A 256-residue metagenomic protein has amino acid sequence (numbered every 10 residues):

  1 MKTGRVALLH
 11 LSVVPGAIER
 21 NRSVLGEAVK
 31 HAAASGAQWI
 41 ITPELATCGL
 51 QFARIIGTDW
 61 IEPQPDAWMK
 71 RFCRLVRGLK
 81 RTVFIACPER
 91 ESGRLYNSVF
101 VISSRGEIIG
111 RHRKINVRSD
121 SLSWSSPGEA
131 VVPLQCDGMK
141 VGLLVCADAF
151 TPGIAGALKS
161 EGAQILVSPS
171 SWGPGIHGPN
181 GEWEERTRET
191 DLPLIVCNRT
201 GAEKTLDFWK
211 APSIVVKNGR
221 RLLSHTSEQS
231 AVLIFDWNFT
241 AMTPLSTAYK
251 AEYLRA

Functional and structural regions predicted by a protein language model:
T3-P15, I41, S98, R111 (+2 more regions): Active-site-proximal beta-strand elements of phosphoester/diester hydrolases
R5, S98, A130, A211-P212 (+1 more regions): Conserved beta-strand and immediately adjacent loop positions that scaffold enzyme active sites
L9, H112, L134, C197 (+2 more regions): Hydrophobic residues at beta-strand termini and immediately following loops that shape nucleotide-binding pockets
S12-P15, A46-G49, A241: Feature marks short, surface-exposed loop/turn motifs that line or immediately flank catalytic pockets and channel
I18, S23-R105, G173-P193: Cys-nucleophile CN-hydrolase/nitrilase-fold catalytic domain and related Cys-dependent amidase chemistry that acts on
A67-F84, F150-V232: CN hydrolase (nitrilase-like) catalytic-core segments centered on the catalytic cysteine and neighboring Lys/Glu
R90-E161, G175-G181, E185, E189-L192 (+2 more regions): Active-site catalytic loop in hydrolytic enzyme cores
